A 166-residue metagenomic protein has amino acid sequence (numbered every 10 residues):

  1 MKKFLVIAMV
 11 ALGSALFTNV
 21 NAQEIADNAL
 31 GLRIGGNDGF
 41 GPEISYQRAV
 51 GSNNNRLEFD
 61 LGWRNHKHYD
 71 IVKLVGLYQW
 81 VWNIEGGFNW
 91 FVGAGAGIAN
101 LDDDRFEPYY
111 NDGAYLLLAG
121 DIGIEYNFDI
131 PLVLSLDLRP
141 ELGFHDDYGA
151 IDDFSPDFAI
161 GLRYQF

Functional and structural regions predicted by a protein language model:
M1-F4: Positively charged n-region of N-terminal signal peptides that target proteins for export
I7-A15: Bacterial N-terminal signal peptides
L16-Q23: Sec/Tat signal peptide C-region and signal peptidase I cleavage site
A26-N28, D38-P42, D70-L74, F88 (+2 more regions): Residues that define the transmembrane beta-barrel architecture of outer-membrane proteins
A26-R56, L61: Start-of-domain marker
D27-N28, F59, R105-F106, L142-F144: Extracytoplasmic loops and strand-loop junctions of Gram-negative outer membrane beta-barrel proteins
Q47-L136, Y164: Gram-negative (and chloroplast) outer-membrane scaffold detector with strong preference for beta-barrel transmembrane
Y69, D129-F166: Predominantly the C-terminal beta-signal and adjacent terminal strand-loop region of outer-membrane beta-barrel
